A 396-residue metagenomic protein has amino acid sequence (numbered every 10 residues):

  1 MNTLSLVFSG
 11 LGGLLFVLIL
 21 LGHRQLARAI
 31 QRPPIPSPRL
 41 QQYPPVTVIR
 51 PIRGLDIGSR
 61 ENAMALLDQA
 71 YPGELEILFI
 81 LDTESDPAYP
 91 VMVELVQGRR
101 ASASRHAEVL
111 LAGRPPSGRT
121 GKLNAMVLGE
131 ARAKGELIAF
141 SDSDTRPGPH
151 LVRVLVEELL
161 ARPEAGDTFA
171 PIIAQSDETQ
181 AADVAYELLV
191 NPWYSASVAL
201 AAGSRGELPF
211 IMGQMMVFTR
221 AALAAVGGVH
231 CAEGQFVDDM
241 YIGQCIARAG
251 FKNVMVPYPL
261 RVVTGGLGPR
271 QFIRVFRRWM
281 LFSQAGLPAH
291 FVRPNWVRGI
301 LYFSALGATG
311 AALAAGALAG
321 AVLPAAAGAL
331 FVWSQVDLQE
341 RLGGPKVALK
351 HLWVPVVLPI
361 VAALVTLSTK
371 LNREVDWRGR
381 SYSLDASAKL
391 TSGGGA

Functional and structural regions predicted by a protein language model:
M1-Q42, L188, P355: N-terminal membrane-anchoring/stem segments of glycan-assembly enzymes
R24-Q25, P294-E374: Membrane-embedded multi-pass helical conduit in multi-pass membrane proteins, especially envelope-biosynthetic
P44-T47, E76, Y241: Cell-envelope/extracellular polymer assembly enzymes that use nucleotide-activated donors
M64-P116: Acidic donor-binding segment of Leloir-type glycosyltransferases
P87, D142-E158: Acidic donor-binding/catalytic loop of UDP-sugar-dependent glycosyltransferases, especially processive GT2
V96, R100-A131, V156-H230, I273 (+3 more regions): Long helical/loop segments within the catalytic core of UDP-sugar-dependent glycosyltransferases, especially the large
M126, G135-R146: Short beta-strand-to-loop acidic/aromatic patch adjacent to the donor-nucleotide binding site
V198-V217, G234, Y258-T264, Q284-R293: A recurrent flexible, glycine/aromatic-enriched loop bordering the glycosyltransferase active site that acts as
